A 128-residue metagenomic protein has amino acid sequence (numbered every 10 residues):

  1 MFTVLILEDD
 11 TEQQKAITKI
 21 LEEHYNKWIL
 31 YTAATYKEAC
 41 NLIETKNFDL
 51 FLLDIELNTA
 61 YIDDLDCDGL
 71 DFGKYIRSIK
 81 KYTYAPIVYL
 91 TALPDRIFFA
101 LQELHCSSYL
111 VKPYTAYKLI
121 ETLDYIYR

Functional and structural regions predicted by a protein language model:
M1-L5, T11-T18, Y127-R128: Non-catalytic signal-transmission and effector/linker regions of two-component phosphorelay proteins
E8-D9, A92: Acidic di-acidic motifs
D10-K37: Two-component/phosphorelay signaling modules centered on CheY-like receiver
T18, T32-L50, N58: Acidic, metal-coordinating helix/loop segments flanking the phosphotransfer/catalytic sites of two-component signaling
I62-T83: Short amphipathic alpha-helix used as the core "switch/output" element in two-component signaling
V88-L90: Hydrophobic/aromatic residues positioned on beta-strands within the core alpha/beta folds
Q102-L110: As written
Y114-L123: C-terminal output helix
